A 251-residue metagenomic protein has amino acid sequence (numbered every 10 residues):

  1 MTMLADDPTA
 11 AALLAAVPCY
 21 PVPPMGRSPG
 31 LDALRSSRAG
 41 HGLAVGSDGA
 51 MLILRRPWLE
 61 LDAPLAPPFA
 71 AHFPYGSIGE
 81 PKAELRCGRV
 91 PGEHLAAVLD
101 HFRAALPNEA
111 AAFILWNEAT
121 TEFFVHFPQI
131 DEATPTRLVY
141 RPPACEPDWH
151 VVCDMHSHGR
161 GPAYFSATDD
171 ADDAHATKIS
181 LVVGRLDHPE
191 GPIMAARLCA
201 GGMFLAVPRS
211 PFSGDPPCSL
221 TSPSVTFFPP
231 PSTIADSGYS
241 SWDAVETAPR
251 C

Functional and structural regions predicted by a protein language model:
T2-C153, R160-C251: Conserved beta-strand-loop surface patch within small alpha/beta domains used for substrate/adaptor or ligand engagement
